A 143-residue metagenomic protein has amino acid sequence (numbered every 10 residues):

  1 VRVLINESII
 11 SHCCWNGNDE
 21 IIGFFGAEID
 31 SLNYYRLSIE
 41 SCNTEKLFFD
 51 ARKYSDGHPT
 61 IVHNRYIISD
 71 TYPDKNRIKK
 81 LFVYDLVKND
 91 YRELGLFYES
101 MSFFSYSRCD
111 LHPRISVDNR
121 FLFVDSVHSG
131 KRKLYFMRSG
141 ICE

Functional and structural regions predicted by a protein language model:
V1, S41-E45, K88-E93, C142-E143: Beta-strand initiation motifs
V1-Y34, T44: Beta-propeller domains
I5-I10, K46-V62, N89-I115: Conserved blade-ending motifs and adjacent loop-strand segments that build the rim/top face of beta-propeller domains
C14-E20, I39-S41, T60-I67, I115-R120: Short, solvent-exposed coil/turn segments at beta-strand boundaries
N16, F24, I29-L32, F48-R92: Loop/turn-rich, solvent-exposed surfaces of beta-rich toroidal or solenoidal domains
Y35-E40, K80-K88, F136-I141: Beta-propeller blade signature
V62, S69-T71, N89, E99 (+2 more regions): Long, low-complexity intrinsically disordered regions enriched in Ser/Thr/Pro/Gly
Y106-E143: Blade-level signature of beta-propeller repeat domains, shared across WD40, Kelch, NHL, RCC1 and BNR/Asp-box propellers
